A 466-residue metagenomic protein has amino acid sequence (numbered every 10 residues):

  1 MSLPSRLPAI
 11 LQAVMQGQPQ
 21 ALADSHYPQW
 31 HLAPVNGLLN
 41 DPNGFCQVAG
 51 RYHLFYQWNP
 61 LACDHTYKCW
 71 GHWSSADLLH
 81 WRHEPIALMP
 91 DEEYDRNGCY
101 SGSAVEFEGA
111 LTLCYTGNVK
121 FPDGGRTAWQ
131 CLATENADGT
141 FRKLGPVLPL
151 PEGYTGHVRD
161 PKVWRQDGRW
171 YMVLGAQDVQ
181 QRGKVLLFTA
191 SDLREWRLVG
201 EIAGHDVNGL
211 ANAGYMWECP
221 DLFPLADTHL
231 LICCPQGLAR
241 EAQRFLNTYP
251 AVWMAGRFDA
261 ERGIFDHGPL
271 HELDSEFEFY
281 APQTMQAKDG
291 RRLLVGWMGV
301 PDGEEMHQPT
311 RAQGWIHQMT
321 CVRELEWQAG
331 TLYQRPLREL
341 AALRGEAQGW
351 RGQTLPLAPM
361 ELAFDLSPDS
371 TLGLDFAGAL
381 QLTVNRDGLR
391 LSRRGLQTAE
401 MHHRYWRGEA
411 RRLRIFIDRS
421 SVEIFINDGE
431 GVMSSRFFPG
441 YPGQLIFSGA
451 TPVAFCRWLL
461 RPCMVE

Functional and structural regions predicted by a protein language model:
M1-D160, R165-N212, P224-S275, M298-E346 (+2 more regions): Beta-rich carbohydrate-recognition and catalytic domains
Q12-Q18, Y249-E466: Beta-rich accessory regions
N40, W217, F279: Short, well-structured alpha-helical interface segments that form or flank functional binding sites
